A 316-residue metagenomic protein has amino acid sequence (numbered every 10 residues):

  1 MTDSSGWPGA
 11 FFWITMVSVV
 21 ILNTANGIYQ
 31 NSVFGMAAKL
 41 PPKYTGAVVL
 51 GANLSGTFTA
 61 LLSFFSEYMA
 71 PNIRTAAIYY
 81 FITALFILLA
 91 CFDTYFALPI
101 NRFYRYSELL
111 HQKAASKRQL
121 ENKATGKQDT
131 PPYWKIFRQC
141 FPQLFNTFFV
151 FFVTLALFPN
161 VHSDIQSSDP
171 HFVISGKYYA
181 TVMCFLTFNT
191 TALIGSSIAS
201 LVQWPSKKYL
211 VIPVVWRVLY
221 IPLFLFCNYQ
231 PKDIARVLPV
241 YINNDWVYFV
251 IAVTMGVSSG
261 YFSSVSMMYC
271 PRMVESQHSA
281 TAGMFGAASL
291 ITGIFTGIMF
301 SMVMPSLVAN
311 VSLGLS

Functional and structural regions predicted by a protein language model:
M1-S18, A97-L98, R102-V265, Y269 (+1 more regions): Membrane-interfacial loop- and helix-cap regions that link adjacent transmembrane helices in polytopic membrane proteins
W13, N31-S32, M36-A52, Y178 (+2 more regions): Loop-to-transmembrane helix entry/capping segments in MFS-fold secondary transporters and related SLC/MFSD carriers
L22, N26, P41-C91, V182-L193 (+2 more regions): Glycine-rich segments within core transmembrane alpha-helices of 12-TM secondary carriers
N23-L40, A90-R102, Y261-P271: Cytoplasm-facing ends of alpha-helical transmembrane segments in multi-pass membrane proteins
P42, A77, S206-Y209, S279: Membrane-helix interface/capping residues of multi-pass secondary transporters
S66-N72, I165-Q166, V202-Q203, M304-V308: Interfacial helix-cap and linker-helix signal at transmembrane-aqueous boundaries of multi-pass secondary transporters
N244, Y248-V257, S266, V274-L307: A late C-terminal transmembrane helix in Major Facilitator Superfamily
V311-S316: Extracellular/lumenal N-termini and interhelical loops of multi-pass eukaryotic membrane proteins
